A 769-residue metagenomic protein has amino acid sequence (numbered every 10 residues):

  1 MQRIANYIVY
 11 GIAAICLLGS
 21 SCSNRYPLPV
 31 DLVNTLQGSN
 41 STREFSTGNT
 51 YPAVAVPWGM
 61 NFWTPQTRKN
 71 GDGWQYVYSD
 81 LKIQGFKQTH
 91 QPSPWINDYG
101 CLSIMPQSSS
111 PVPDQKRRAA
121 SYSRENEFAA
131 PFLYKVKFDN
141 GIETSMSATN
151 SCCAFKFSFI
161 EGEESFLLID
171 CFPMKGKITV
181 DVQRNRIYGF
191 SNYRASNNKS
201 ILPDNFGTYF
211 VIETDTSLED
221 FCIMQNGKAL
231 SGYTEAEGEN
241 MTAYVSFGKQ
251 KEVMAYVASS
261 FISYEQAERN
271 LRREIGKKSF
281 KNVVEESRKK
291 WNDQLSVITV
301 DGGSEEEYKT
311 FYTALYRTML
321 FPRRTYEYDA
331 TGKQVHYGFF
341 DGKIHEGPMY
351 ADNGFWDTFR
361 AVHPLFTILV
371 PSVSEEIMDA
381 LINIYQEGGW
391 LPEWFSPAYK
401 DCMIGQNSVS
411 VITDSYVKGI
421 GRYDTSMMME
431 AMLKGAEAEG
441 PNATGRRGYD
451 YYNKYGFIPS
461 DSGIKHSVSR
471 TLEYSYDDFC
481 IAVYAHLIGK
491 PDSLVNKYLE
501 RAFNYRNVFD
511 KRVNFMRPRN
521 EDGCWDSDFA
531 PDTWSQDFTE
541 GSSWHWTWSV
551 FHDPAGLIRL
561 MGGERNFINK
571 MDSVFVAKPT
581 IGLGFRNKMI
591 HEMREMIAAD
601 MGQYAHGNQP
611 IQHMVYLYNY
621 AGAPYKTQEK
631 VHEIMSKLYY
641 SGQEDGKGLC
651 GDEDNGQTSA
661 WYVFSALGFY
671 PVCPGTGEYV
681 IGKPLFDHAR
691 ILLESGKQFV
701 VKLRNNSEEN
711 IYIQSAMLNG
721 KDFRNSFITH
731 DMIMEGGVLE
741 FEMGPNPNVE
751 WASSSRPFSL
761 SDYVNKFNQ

Functional and structural regions predicted by a protein language model:
M1-R25, Q769: Bacterial Sec-dependent N-terminal signal peptides
N24-H363, T367-S410, Y416-L472, Y476 (+10 more regions): Accessory carbohydrate-recognition regions in carbohydrate-active enzymes
F699-S707: Short aromatic-glycine motifs in intrinsically disordered, low-complexity regions
Y712: Extracellular attachment/recognition segments
